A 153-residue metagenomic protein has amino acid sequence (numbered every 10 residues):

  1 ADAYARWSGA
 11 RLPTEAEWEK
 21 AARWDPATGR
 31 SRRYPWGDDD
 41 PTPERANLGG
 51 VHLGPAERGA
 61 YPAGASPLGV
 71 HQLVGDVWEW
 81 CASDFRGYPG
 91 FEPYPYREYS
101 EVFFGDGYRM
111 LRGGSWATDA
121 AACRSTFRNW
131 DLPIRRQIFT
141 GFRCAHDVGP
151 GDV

Functional and structural regions predicted by a protein language model:
A1-F127, D152-V153: Functional-site microenvironments in short loops/helix caps that host divalent-cation chemistry
W130: Short, Arg/Lys-rich segments that mark the N-terminal edge of DNA/RNA- and chromatin-recognition modules
P133-R136: C-terminal beta-signal and terminal closure region of outer-membrane beta-barrel proteins
I138-D152: Short, structured beta-strand segments at or near domain termini in extracellular proteins/domains
